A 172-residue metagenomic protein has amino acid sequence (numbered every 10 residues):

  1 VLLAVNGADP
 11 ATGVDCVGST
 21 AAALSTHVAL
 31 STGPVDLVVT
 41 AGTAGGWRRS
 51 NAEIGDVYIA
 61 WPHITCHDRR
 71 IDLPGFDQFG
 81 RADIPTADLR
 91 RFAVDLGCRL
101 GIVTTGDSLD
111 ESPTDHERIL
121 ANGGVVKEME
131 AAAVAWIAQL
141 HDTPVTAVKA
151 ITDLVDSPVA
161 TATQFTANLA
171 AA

Functional and structural regions predicted by a protein language model:
V1-I84: Metabolite-binding pocket within alpha/beta catalytic cores that recognizes anionic/polar moieties
T12, E111-S112, A135-W136, L154-A160: Short active-site-adjacent structural elements
D36-T40, V126-E128, V145-A147: Short glycine-aspartate micro-motif
G45, H63, D107, I151-L154: Glycine-rich beta-alpha junction loops
E53-P62, H141-T152: A short alpha/beta connector and helix-capping loop motif
D72-E128, A132-H141: Active-site rim beta-loop-alpha module in soluble metabolic enzymes
V145, I151-A172: Regulatory input/activation interfaces that engage signals or partners
